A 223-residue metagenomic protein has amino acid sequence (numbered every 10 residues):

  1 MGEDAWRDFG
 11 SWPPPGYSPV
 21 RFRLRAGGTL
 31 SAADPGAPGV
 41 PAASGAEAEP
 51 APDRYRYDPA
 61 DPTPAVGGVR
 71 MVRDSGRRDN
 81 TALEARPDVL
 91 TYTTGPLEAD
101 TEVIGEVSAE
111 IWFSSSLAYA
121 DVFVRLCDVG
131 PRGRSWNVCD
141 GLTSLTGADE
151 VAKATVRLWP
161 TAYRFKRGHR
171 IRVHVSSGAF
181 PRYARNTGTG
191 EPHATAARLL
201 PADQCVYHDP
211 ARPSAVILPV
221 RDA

Functional and structural regions predicted by a protein language model:
M1-A223: Glycine/threonine-rich phosphate-binding loop and adjacent beta-strand/alpha-helix elements that clamp
